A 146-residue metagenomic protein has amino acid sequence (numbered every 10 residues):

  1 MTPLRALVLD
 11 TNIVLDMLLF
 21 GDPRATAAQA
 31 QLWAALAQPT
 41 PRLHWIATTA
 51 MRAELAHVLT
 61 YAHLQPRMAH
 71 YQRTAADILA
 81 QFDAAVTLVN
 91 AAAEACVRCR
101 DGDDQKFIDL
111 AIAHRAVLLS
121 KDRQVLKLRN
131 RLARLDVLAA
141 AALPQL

Functional and structural regions predicted by a protein language model:
M1-A47: Short, well-structured N-terminal submotif of metal-dependent ribonuclease cores
L9, T49, S120-D122: Short His-Asn-centered micro-motif
I13-V14, M51, Q124-V125: Alpha-helix capping/helix-boundary segments
G21-D22, M68, A93-R100: Short, flexible loop segments at the rims of nucleotide/cofactor-binding pockets, characterized by
P23, A27, I46, R73 (+2 more regions): Residues at secondary-structure transition points
R24-A27, H63, L135-V137: Glycine-rich, phosphate-binding/catalytic loops in enzymes
A35-E94: PIN-domain endoribonuclease scaffold, especially VapC-family toxins
D101, Q105-I108, I112-L119, R123-L146: Acidic, PIN/NYN-like endoribonuclease modules and their adjacent C-terminal/linker elements
